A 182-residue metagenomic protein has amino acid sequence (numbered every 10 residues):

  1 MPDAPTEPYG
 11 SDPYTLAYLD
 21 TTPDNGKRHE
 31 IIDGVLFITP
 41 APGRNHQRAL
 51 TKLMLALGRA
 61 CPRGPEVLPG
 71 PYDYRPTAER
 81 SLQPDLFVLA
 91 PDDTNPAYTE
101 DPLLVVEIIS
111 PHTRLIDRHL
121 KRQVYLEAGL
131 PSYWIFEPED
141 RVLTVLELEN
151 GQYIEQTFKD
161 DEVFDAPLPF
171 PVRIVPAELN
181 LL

Functional and structural regions predicted by a protein language model:
M1-L182: Gly/Pro/Ser/Thr-rich low-complexity, intrinsically disordered segments predominantly at protein N-termini
